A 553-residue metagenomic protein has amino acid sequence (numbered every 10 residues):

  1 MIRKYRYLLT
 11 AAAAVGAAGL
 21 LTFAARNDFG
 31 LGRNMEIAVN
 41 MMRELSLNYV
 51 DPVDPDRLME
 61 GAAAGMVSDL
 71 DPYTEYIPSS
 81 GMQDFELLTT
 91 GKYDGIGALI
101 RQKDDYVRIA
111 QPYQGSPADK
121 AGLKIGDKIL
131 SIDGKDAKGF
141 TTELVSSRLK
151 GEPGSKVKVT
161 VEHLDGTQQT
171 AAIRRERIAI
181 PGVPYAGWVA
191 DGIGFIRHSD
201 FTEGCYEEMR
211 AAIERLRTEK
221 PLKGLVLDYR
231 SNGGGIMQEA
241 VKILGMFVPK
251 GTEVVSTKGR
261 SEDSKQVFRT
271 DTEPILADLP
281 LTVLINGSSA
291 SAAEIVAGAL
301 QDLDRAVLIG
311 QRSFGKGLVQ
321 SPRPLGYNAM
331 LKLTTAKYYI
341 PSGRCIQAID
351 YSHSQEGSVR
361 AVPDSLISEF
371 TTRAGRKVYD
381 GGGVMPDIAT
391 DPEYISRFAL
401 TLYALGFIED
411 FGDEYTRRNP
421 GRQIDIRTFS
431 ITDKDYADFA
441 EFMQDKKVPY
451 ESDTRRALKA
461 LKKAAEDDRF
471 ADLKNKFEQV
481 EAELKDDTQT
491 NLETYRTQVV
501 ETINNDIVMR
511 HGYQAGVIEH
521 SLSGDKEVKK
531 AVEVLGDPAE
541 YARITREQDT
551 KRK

Functional and structural regions predicted by a protein language model:
M1-R6: Positively charged n-region of N-terminal signal peptides that target proteins for export
L8-F23: Hydrophobic membrane-insertion alpha-helices, especially the h-region of bacterial N-terminal signal peptides
L21-N34, A38, M42-P55, R108-Q111 (+4 more regions): Cleft-lining beta-strand/loop regions that shape enzyme active-site pockets
Y49-A110, G154-K158, E162-Y185, L522-V532 (+1 more regions): Extended, small/polar residue-biased N-terminal targeting/export presequences and adjacent propeptide/linker tracts
Y49-L58, T74-Y76, G224-L225, V255-K258 (+4 more regions): Surface-exposed patches in mature extracellular/periplasmic domains of secreted proteins
Q111, F140, A172, T334 (+3 more regions): Short linear motifs in exposed loops
A292, D304, Q311, G315-R376 (+1 more regions): Polar, glycine-rich mid-to-C-terminal structural blocks that act as macromolecule-binding/assembly scaffolds
C345-I346, D350-K553: Conserved functional hotspot residues or short segments at active or partner-binding sites across diverse domains
